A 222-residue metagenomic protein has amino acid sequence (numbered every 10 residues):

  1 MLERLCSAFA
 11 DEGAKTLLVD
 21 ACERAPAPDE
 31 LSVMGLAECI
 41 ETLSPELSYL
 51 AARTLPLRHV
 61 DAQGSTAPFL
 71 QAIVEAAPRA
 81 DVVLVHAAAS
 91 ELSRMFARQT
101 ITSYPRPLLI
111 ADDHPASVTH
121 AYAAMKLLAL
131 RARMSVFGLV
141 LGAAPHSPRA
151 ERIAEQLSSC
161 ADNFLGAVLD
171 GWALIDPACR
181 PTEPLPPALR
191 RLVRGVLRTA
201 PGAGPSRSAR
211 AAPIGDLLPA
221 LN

Functional and structural regions predicted by a protein language model:
M1-D11: Glycine-rich P-loop/Walker A and Walker A-like loops and their local beta1-loop-alpha1 context in P-loop NTPases
R4, R24, R53, R58 (+10 more regions): Arginine residue identity/basic-tract feature
D11-V82, A89-S90, R98, E155 (+2 more regions): P-loop/Walker-type NTP enzyme "switch/lid" segment
P68, A72-E75, D81, V85-L174: Conserved catalytic-core segment of NTP-binding enzymes
S135-N222: C-terminal lobe/tail of nucleotide-utilizing enzymes
